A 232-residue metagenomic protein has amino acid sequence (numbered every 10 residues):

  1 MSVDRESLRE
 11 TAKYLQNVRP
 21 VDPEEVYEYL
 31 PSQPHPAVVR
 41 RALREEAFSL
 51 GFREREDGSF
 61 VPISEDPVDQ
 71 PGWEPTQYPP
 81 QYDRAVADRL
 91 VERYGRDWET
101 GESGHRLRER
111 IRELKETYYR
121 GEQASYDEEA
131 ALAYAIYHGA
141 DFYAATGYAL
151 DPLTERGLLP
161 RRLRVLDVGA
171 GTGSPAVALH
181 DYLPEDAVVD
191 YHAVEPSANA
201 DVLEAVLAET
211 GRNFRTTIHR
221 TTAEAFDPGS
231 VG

Functional and structural regions predicted by a protein language model:
V3-Y29: Short amphipathic alpha-helical interface segments
E24-S32, V38-G121: N-terminal auxiliary segments of SAM/dcSAM-dependent transferases
G121-R156: Class I SAM-dependent methyltransferase Rossmann-like catalytic core, especially the SAM/SAH-binding loop
L153, G157, L183, L207-T210: Active-site catalytic pocket residues across diverse enzymes, especially alpha/beta-hydrolases
P160-G171: Conserved class I S-adenosyl-L-methionine
T172-D186: Conserved SAM-binding loop of SAM-dependent methyltransferases across substrates and taxa, primarily the Class I
A187-P196: Conserved SAM-binding motif I beta-strand of class I
D201-S230: S-adenosyl-L-methionine
